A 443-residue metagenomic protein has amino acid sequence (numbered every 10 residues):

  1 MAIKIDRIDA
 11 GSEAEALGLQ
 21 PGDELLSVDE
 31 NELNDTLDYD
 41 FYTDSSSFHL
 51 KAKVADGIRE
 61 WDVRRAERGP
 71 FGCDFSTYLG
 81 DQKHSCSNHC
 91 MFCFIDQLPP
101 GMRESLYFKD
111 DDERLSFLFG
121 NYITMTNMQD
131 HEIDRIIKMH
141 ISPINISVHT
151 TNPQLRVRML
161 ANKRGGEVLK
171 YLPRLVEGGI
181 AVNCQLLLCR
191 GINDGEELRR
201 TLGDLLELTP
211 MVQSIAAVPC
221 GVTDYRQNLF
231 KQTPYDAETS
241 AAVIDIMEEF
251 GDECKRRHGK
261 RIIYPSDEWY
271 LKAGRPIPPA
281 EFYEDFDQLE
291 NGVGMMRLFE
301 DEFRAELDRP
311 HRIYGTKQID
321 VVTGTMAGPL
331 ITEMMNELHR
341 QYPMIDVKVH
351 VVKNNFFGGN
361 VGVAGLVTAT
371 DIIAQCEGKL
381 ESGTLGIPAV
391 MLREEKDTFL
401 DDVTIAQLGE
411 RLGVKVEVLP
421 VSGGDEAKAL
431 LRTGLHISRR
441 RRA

Functional and structural regions predicted by a protein language model:
M1-D9: PDZ/PDZ-like groove recognition
K4, G274-A443: Radical SAM enzyme core and accessory elements
A14-N34: Conserved PDZ fold ligand-binding element
G22, V212, C254-Y264, I345 (+1 more regions): Flexible, glycine/charged-enriched surface loops at secondary-structure junctions
S27-K51: PDZ domains, with a preference for the canonical peptide-binding region formed by the helix
I58, R65-M211, G221-F250: Conserved Radical SAM active-site core
P143-N145, A181-N183, S214-A216, I262-Y264 (+1 more regions): Structural preference for beta-strand elements that scaffold enzyme active sites
G191-I192, V212-E238, H258-E281, N354-N360 (+1 more regions): Flexible glycine/acidic-rich beta-alpha junction loops that bind and position SAM and/or redox cofactors in anaerobic
